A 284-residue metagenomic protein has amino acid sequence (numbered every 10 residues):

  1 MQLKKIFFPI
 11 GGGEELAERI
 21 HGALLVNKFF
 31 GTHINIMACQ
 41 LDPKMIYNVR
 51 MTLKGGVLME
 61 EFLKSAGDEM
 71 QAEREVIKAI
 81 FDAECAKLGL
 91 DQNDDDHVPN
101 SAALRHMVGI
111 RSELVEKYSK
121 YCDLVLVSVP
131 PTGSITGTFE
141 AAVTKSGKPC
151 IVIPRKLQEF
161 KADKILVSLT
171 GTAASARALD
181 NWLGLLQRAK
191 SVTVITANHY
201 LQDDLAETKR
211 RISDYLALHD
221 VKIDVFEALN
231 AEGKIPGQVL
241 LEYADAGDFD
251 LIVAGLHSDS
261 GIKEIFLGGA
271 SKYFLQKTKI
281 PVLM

Functional and structural regions predicted by a protein language model:
M1-H21, V98-P99, A103, E113-I195 (+1 more regions): Intrinsically disordered or low-complexity boundary/linker segments at protein termini and domain junctions
M1-L63, K161-N230: Small/aliphatic-rich secondary-structure junction motif
G13-E14, A72, H106, P130 (+2 more regions): Residue-level marker of alpha-helix boundaries and capping positions
R19, Y118, T138, A178 (+3 more regions): Residues at alpha-helix caps and immediate loop-helix transition turns in enzyme cores, especially N- and C-cap
L24, E140, D180, Q238-L241 (+1 more regions): Active-site phosphate/pyrophosphate- and oxyanion-stabilizing loops and adjacent acidic/basic residues in soluble
L41-K44, T52, D68, E75 (+5 more regions): Structural beta-alpha unit
L53-E61, K145-V152, T172-A173, L240-L251 (+1 more regions): Short, structured secondary-structure boundary patches
L58-E75: A short acidic, glycine-rich active-site loop that binds or catalyzes chemistry on phosphate/adenosine moieties
